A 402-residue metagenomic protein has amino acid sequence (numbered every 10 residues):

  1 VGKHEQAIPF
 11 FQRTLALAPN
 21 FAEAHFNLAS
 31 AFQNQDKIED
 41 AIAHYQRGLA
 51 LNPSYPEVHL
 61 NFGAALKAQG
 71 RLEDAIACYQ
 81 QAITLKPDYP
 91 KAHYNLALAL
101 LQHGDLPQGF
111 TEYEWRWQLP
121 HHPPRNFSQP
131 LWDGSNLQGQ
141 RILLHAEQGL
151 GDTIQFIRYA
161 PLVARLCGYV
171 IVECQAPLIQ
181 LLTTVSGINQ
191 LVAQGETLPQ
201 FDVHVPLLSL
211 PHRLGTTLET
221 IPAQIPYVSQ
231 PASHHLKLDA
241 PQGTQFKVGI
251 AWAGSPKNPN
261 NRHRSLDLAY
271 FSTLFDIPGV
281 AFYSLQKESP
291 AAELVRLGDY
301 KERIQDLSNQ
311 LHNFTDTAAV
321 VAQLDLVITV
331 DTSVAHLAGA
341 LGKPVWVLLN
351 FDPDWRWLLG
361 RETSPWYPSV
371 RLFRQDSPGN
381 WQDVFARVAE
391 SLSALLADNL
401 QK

Functional and structural regions predicted by a protein language model:
V1-L326, D331-K402: Alpha-helical solenoid repeat scaffolds of the TPR/TPR-like class and their adjacent stem/linker regions that mediate
